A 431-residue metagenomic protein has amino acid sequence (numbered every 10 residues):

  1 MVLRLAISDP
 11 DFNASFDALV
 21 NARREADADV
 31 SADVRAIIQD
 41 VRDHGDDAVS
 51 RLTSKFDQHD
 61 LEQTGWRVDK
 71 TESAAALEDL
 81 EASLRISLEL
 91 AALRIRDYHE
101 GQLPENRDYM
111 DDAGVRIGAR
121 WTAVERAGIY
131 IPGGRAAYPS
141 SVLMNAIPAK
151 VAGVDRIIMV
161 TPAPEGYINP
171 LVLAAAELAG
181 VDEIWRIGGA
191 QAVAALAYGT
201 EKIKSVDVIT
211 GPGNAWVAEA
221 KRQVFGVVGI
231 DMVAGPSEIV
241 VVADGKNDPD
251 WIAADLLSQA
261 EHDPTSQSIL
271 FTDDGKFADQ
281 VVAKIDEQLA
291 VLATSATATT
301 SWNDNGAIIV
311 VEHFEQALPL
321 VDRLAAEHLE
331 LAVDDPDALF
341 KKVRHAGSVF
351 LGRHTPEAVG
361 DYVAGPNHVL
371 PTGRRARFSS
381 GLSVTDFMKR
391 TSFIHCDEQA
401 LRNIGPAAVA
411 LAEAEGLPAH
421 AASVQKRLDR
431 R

Functional and structural regions predicted by a protein language model:
M1-E125: N-terminal Rossmann-like NAD(P)+-binding subdomain of aldehyde/semialdehyde dehydrogenases
L3-P10, E183-G188, I308-H313: Short acidic-hydrophobic, aromatic-tinged amphipathic segments that line or gate anion-handling sites
P104-Y109, S266-F271, V291-W302, A332-V333 (+2 more regions): Flexible, glycine/charged-enriched surface loops at secondary-structure junctions
Y109-A174: Conserved small-residue-rich beta-alpha loop and adjacent elements that most often cradle the phosphate/pyrophosphate
G180-S258, H262-Q267: Conserved NAD(P)+-binding/catalytic subdomain of aldehyde/semialdehyde dehydrogenases
M232-D304, I308: A conserved active-site cap/scaffold subdomain adjacent to cofactor or substrate pockets
F314, D322-R431: C-terminal core of ALDH-fold dehydrogenases
